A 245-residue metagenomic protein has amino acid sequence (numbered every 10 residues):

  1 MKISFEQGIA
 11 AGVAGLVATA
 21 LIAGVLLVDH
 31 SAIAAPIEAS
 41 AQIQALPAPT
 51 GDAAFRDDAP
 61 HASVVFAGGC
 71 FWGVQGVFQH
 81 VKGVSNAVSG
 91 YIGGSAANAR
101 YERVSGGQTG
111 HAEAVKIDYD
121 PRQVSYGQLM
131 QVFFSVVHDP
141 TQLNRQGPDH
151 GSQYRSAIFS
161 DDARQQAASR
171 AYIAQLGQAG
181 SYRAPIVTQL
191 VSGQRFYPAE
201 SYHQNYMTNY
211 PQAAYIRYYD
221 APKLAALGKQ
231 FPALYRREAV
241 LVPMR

Functional and structural regions predicted by a protein language model:
K2-R245: Flexible coil/turn and secondary-structure edge motifs
